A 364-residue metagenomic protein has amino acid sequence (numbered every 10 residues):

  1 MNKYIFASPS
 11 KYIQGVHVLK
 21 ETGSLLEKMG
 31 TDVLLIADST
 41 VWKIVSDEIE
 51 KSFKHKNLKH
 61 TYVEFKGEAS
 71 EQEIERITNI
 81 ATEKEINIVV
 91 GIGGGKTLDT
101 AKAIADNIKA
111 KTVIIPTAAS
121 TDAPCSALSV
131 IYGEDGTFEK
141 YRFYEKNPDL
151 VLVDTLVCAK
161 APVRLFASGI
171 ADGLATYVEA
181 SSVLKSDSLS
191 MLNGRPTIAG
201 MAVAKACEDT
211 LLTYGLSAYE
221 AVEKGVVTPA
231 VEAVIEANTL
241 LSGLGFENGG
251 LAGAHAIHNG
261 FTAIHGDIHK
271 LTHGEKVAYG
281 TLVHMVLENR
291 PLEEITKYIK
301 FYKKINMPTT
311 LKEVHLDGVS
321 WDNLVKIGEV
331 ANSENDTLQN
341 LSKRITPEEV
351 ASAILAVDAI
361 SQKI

Functional and structural regions predicted by a protein language model:
M1-I88, L311: ATP/NTP phosphate-donor binding region
Y4-F6, L26-K28, T82-K84, A105 (+6 more regions): Solvent-exposed alpha-helices and their adjacent loops that cap or buttress functional pockets in soluble metabolic
L19, W42-S46, E71, K96-A103 (+2 more regions): Short glycine/serine/threonine-rich phosphate/pyrophosphate-binding segments that cradle anionic phosphate groups
A81-A118: A short, small-residue-rich loop immediately preceding and capping a beta-strand
D106-A199: A glycine/threonine-rich phosphate-anchoring loop and its flanking beta-alpha core in nucleotide/phosphate-binding
M191-M307: Active-site segments that bind and position negatively charged phosphate/pyrophosphate groups
R290-I364: C-terminal charged capping/lid subdomain of soluble metabolic enzymes
